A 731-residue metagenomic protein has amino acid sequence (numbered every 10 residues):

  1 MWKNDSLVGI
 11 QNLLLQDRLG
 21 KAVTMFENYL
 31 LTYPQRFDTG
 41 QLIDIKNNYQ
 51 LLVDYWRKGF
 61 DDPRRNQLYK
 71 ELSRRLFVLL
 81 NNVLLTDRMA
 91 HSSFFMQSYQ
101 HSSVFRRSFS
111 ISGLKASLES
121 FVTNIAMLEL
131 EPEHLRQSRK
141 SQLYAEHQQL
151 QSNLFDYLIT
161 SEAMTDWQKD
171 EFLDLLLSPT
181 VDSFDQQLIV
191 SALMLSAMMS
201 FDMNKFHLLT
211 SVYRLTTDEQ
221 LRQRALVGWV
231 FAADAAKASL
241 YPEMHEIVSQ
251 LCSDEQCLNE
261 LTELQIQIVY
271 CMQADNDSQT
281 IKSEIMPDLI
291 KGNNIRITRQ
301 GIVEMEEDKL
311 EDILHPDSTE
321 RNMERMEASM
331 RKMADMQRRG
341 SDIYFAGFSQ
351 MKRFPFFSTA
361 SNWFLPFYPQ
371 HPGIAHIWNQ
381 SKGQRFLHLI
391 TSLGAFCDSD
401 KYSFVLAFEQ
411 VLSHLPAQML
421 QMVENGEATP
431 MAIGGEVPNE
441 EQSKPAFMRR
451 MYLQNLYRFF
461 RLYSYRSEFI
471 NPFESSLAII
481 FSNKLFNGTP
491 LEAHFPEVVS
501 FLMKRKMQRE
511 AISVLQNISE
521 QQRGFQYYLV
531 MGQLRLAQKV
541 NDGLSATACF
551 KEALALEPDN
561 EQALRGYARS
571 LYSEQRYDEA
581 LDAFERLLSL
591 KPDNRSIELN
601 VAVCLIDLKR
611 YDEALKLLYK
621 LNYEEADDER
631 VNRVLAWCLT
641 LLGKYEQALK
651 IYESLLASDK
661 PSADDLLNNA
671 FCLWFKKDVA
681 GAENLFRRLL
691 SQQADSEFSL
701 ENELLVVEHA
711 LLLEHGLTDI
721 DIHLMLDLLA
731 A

Functional and structural regions predicted by a protein language model:
Q11, F231, S500, Q533-R535 (+4 more regions): Residue-level recognition of tetratricopeptide repeat
Q16, R505, Q538-V540, E574 (+3 more regions): Structural motif corresponding to the intra-repeat A-B loop/turn of tetratricopeptide repeats
P34, Q522-R523, P558, P592 (+3 more regions): Short coil turns that delineate tetratricopeptide repeat
L365-E557, Q562-R569: Alpha-solenoid helical-repeat scaffolds
H494, Y527-Y528, A563, I597 (+3 more regions): TPR alpha-solenoid repeat register
